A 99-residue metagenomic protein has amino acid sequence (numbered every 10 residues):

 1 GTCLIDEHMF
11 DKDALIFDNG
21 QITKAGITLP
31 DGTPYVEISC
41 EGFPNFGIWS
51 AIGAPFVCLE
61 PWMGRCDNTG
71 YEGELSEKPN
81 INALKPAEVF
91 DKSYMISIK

Functional and structural regions predicted by a protein language model:
G1-E41: Active-site/ligand-binding surface loops and adjacent short beta/alpha elements that line catalytic pockets across
F17, I27-T28, I48-S50, K85-P86: A general structural signal for short secondary-structure junctions and capping/turn motifs
L29-G70: Glycine-rich active-site loops that engage anionic ligands at enzyme catalytic sites
L75-I81: Short alpha-helix capping/helix-loop boundary micro-motifs
N82-I98: Short Pro-Gly-centered flexible turn/kink motifs
